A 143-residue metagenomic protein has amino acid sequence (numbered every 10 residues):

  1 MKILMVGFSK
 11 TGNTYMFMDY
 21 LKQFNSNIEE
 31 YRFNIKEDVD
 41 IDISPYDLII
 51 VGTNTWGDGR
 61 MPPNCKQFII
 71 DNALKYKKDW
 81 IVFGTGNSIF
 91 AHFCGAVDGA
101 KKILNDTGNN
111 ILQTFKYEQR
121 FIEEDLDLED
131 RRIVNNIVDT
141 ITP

Functional and structural regions predicted by a protein language model:
I3, T11-M16, Y20-I35, I41-P143: FMN-binding flavodoxin-like domain, especially the glycine-rich phosphate-binding loop
